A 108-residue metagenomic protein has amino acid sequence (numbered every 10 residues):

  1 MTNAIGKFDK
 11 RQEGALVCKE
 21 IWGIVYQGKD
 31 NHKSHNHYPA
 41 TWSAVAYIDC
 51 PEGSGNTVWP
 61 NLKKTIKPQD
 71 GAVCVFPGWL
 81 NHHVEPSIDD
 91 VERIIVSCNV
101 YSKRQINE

Functional and structural regions predicted by a protein language model:
M1-R11: Short, well-structured hydrophobic secondary-structure segments
R11-P86, V91-N107: Catalytic core of non-heme Fe(II) oxygenases with the double-stranded beta-helix
